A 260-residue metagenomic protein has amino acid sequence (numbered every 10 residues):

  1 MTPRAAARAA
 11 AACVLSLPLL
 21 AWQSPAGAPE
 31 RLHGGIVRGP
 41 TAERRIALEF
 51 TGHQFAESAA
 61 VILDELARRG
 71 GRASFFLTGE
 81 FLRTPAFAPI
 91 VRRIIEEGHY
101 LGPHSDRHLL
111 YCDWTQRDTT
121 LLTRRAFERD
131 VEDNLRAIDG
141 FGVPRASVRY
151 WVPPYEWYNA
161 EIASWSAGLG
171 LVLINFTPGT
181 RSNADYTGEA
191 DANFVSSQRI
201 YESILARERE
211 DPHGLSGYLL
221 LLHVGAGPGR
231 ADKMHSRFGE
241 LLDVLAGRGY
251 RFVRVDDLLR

Functional and structural regions predicted by a protein language model:
M1-A11: Bacterial N-terminal signal peptides that target proteins for export
A10, L17-E30: Bacterial Sec-dependent signal peptides at the C-terminal "C-region" and cleavage site
L17-W22, R68, V244-G247: Generic detector of low-complexity/intrinsically disordered segments and short hydrophobic N-terminal stretches
G27-D118, E132-R149, K233, V244: Active-site beta->alpha N-cap acidic-glycine motif
V61, P85-A86, H108-L221, G225-A246 (+2 more regions): Catalytic domains of cell-wall/extracellular-matrix polysaccharide-remodeling enzymes, centered on de-N-acetylation
